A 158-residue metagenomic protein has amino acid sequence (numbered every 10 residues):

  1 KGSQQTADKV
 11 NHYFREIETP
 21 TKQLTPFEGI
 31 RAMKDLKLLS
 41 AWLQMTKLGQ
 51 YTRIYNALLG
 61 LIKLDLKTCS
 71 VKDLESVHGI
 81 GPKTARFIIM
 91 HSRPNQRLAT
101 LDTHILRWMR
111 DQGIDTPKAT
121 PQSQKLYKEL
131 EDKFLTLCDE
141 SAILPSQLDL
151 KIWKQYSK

Functional and structural regions predicted by a protein language model:
K1-D8: A short secondary-structure junction motif
N11-H78: Alpha-helical ds-nucleic-acid-binding substructure associated with the helix-hairpin-helix region of base-excision DNA
Q50-I62, K67-C69, S76-K158: C-terminal accessory module of base-excision DNA glycosylases/AP lyases that mediates lesion recognition and DNA
